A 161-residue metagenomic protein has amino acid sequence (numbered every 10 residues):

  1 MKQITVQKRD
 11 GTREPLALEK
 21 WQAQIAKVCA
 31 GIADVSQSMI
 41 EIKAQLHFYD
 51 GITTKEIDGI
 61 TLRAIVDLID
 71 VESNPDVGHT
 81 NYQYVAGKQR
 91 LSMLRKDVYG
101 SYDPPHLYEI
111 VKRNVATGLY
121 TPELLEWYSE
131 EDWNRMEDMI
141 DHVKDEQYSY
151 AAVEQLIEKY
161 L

Functional and structural regions predicted by a protein language model:
M1-L161: Extended catalytic cores of very large enzyme megasubunits
